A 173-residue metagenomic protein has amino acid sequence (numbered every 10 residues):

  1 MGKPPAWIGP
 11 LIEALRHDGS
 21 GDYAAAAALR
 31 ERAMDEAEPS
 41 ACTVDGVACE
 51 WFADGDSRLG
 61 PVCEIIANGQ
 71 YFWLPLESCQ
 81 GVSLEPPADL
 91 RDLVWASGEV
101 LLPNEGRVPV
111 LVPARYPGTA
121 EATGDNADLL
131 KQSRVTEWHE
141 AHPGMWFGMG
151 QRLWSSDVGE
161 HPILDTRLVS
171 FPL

Functional and structural regions predicted by a protein language model:
M1-A6: TPR-adjacent "capping" and linker segments in tetratricopeptide-repeat scaffold/adaptor proteins
L29-E31, A37: Inward-facing hydrophobic residues that define packing positions of alpha-helical scaffold repeats
G55-G124: Hydrophobic protein-protein interaction segments
P113-L173: Helix-rich interaction surfaces within compact, conserved domain-sized segments that mediate assembly or partner
